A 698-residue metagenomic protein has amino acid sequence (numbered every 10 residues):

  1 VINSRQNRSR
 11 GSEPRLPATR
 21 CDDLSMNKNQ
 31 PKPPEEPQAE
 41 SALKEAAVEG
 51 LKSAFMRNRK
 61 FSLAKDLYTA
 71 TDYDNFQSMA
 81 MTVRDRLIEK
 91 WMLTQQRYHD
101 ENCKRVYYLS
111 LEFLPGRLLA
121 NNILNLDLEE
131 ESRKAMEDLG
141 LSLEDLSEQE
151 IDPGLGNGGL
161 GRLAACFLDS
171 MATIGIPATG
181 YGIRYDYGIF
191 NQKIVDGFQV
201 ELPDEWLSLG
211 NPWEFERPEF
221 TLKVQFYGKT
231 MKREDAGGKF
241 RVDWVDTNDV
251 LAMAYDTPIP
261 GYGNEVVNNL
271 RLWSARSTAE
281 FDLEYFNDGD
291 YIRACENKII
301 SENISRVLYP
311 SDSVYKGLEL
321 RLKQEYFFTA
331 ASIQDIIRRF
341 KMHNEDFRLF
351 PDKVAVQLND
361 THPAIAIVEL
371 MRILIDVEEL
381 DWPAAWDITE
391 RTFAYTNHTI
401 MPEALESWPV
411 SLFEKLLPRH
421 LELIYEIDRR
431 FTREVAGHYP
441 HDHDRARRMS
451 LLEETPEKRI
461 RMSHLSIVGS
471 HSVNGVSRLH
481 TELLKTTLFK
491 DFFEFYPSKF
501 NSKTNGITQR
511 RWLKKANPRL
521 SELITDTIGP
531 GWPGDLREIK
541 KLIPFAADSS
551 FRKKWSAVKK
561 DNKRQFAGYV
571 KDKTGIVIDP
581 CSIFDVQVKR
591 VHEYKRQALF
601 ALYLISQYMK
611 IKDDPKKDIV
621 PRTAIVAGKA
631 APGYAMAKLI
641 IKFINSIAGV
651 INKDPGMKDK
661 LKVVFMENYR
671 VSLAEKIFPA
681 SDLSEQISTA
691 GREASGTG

Functional and structural regions predicted by a protein language model:
V1-C21: Intrinsic disorder/low-complexity segments
N27-G698: A conserved ligand/cofactor-binding region detector
